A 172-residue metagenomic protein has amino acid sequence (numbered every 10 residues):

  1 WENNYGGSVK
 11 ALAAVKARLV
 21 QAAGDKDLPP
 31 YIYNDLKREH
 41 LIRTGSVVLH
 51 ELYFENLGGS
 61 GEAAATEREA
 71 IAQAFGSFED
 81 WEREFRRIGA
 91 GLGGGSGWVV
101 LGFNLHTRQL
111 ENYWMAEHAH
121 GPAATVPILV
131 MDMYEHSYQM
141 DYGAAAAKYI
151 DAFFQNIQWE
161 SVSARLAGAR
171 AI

Functional and structural regions predicted by a protein language model:
W1-I172: Feature for soluble, non-membrane regions of globular proteins
